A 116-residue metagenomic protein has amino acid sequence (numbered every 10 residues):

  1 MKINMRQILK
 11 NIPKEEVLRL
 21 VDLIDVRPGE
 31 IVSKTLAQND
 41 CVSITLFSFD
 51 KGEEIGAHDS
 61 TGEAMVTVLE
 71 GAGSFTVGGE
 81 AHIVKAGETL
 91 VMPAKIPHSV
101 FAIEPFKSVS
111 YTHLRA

Functional and structural regions predicted by a protein language model:
M1-C41: A short, N-terminal "cap"/entry segment at the start of jelly-roll beta-barrel domains of the cupin/DSBH fold
E30, T45-D59: Conserved short histidine dyad/triad with adjacent acidic residue
A57, F75-T76, M92, H98-I103: Short beta-strand His + acidic residue motifs that chelate non-heme Fe in jelly-roll/DSBH and cupin folds
G62-G73: Glycine- and acidic-residue-biased ligand/ion/polar-headgroup-sensing regions
L69-E70, K85-A86, E104: A cytosolic small-molecule/anion-sensing beta-strand core signal
E80-P93: Short acidic-glycine-tyrosine-enriched beta hairpin
T112-A116: Conserved small/polar residues in nucleotide/adenosyl-binding loops
